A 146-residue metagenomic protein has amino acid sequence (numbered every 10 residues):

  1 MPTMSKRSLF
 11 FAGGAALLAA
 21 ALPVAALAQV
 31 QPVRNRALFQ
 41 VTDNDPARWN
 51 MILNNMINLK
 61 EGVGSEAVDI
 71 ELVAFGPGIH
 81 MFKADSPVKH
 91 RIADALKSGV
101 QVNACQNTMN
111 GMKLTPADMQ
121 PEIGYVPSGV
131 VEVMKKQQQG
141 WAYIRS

Functional and structural regions predicted by a protein language model:
M1-A16: N-terminal secretory signal peptides and thylakoid transit peptides that target proteins across membranes
A19-A20: Hydrophobic alpha-helical transmembrane segments of integral membrane proteins, especially lipid-exposed positions
A26-S146: Secreted/extracellular ectodomain signature
